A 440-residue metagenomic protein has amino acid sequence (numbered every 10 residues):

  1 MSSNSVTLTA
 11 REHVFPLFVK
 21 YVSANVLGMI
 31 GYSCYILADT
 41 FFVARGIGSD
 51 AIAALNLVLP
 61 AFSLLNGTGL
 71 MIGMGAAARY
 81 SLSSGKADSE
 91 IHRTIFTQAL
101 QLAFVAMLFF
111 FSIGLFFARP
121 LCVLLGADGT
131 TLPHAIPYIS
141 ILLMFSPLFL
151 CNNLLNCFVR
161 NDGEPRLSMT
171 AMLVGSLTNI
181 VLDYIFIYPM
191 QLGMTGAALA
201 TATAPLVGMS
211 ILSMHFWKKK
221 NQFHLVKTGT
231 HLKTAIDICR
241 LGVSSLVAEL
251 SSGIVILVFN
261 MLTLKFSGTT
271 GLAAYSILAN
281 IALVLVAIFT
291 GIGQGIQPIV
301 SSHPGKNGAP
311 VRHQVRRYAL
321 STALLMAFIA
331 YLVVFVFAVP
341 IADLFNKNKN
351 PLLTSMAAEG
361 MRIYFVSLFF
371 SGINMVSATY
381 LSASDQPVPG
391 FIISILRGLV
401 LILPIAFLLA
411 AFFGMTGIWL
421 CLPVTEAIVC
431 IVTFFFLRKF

Functional and structural regions predicted by a protein language model:
M1-N25, Y80-P147, P189-V243, V300-S367 (+1 more regions): Short alpha-helical transmembrane segments in multi-pass integral membrane proteins
A10-I47, P60-G75, R79, F104-F111 (+4 more regions): N-terminal transmembrane alpha-helices
K20-D39, I141, N152, G175 (+5 more regions): Transmembrane helical elements of multi-pass membrane transporters/channels
N25, M29, F41, A78 (+14 more regions): Transmembrane alpha-helix boundary and packing residues in multipass membrane permease domains and related
V26, C34-A53, C122-G129, I185-L192 (+5 more regions): Helix-terminus/linker motif at the lipid-water interface of multi-pass membrane proteins
I52-S112, F149-S168, A274-A338, S371-G390: Small-residue-rich hydrophobic transmembrane alpha-helices
L64-G67, F111, N179-D183, G208-S213 (+4 more regions): Hydrophobic transmembrane alpha-helices of multi-pass small-molecule transporters
G73, I141-R160, S168-S176, A197-L212 (+4 more regions): Short runs within selected transmembrane alpha-helices of multi-pass transporters and secretion channels
